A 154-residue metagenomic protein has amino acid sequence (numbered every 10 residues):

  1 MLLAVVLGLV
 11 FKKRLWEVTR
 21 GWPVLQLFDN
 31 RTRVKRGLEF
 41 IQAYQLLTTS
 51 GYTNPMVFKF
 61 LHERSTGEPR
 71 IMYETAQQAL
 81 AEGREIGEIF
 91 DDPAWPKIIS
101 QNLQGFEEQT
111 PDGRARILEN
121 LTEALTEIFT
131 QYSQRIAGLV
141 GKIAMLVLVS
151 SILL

Functional and structural regions predicted by a protein language model:
M1-K12, I117-N120, A124-L154: Bilayer-spanning, highly hydrophobic alpha-helical transmembrane segments
L7-R36: Transmembrane-cytosolic junction motif
D29-A137: Glycine- and small-hydrophobic-enriched helix-loop-helix hairpins
